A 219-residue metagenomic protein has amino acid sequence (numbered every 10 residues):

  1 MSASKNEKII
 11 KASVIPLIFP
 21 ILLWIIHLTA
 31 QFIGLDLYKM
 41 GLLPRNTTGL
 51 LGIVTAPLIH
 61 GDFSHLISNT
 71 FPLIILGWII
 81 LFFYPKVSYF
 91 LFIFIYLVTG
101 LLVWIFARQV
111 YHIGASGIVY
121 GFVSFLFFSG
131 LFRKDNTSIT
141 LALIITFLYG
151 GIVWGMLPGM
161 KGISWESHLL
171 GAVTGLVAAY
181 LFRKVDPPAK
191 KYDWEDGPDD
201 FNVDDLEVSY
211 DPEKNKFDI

Functional and structural regions predicted by a protein language model:
M1-I219: A detector for small-residue-rich transmembrane helices and their helix-helix packing motifs
